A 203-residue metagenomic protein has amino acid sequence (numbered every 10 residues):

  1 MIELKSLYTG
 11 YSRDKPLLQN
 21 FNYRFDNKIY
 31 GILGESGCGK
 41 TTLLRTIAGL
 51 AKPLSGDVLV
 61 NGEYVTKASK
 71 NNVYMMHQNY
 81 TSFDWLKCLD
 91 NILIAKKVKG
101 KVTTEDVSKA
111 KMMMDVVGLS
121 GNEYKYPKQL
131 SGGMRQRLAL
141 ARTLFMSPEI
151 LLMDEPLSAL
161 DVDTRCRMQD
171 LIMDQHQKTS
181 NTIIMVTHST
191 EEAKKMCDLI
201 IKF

Functional and structural regions predicted by a protein language model:
A48: Helix-to-loop junction immediately C-terminal to a conserved catalytic motif
G56-A68: Conserved ABC transporter NBD signature motif
K125-K128, M146: Conserved signature/switch motifs of ABC ATPase nucleotide-binding domains
L140: Hydrophobic anchor residue at the start of the ABC signature
L151-E155: Catalytic Walker B motif of ABC-type/P-loop ATPase nucleotide-binding domains
R165-T179: Helical segment within the ABC ATPase nucleotide-binding domain
S180-V186: Conserved H-loop
